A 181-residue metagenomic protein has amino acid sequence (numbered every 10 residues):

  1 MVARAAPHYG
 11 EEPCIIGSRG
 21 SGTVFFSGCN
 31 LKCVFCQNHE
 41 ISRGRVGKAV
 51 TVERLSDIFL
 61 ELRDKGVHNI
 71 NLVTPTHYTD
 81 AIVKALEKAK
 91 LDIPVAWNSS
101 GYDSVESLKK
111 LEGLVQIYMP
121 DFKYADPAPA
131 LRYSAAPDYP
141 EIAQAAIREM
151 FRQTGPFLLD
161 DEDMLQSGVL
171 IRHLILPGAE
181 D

Functional and structural regions predicted by a protein language model:
M1-I117, D126-P127, L158-L159, Q166: Conserved Radical SAM active-site core
V50, S134-I142: Alpha-helix N-cap and loop-to-helix initiation/capping positions
I82, Y139, A143-A146: Amphipathic alpha-helical interface surfaces
E112-G113, E141-Q144, M164-G168: Short gly/pro-enriched beta-turn/loop segments at secondary-structure junctions
S134-A136, I147-D181: Conserved strand-turn element in the central/C-terminal portion of the radical SAM core barrel that lines
